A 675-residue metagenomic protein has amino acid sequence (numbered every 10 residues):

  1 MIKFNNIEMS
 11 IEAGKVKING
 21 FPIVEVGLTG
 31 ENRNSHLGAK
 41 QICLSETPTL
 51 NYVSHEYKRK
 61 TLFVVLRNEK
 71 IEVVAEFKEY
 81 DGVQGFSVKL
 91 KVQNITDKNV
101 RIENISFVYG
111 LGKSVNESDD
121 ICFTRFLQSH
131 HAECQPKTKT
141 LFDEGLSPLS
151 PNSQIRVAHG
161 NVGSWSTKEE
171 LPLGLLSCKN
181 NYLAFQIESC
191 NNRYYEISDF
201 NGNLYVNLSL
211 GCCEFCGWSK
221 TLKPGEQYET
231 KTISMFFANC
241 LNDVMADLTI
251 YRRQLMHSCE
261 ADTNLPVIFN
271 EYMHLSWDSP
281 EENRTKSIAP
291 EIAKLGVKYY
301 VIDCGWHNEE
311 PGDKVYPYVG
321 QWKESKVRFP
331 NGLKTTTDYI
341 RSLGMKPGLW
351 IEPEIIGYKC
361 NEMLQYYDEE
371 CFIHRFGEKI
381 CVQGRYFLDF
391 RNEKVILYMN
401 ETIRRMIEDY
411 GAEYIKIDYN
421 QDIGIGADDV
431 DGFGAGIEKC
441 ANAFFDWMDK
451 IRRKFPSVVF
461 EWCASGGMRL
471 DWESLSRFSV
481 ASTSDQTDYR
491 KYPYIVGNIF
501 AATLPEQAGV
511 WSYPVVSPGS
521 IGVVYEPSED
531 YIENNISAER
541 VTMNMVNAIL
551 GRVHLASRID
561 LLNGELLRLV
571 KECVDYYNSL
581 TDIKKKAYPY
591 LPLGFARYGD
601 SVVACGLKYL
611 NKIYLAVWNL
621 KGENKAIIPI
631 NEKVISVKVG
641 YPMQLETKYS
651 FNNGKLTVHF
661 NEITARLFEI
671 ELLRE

Functional and structural regions predicted by a protein language model:
M1-F200, C216, Q644-T647: Polysaccharide-binding surfaces and accessory modules of carbohydrate-active proteins
F86-N94, F460, K612-N619: Short, well-ordered beta-strand segments enriched in hydrophobic/aromatic residues
L90, N308, S325, D338-S342 (+4 more regions): Active-site and adjacent substrate-binding regions of carbohydrate-active enzymes
K168-S177, A596-K633, I663-E669: Carbohydrate-binding surface patches
K220-N239, I663-L673: Short Pro-Gly-centered flexible turn/kink motifs
N264-R404, Y414, I425: Aromatic-lined carbohydrate-binding/catalytic grooves of carbohydrate-active enzymes
E362-L397, A441-D560: Glycan-recognition surfaces
K648-E675: C-terminal beta-strand-rich structural cap/linker in extracellular carbohydrate-active enzymes
